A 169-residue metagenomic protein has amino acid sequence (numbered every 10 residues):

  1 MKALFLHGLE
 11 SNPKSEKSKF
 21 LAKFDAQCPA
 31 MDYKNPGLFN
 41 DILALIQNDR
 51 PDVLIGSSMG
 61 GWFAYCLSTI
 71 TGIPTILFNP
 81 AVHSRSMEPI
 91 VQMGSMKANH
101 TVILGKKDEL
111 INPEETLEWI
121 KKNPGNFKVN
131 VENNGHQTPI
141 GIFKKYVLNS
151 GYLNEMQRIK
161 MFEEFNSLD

Functional and structural regions predicted by a protein language model:
M1-D49: Active-site catalytic motif of lipid deacylating hydrolases and related acyltransferases
S11-N12, K106-I111, H136-Q137: Acidic catalytic loop of the alpha/beta-hydrolase fold
K17-S18, I90, N112-K121, F143: Short alpha-helix in the alpha/beta-hydrolase fold that links the catalytic acid
I55-A64: Gly/Ala-rich beta-loop-alpha elbow adjacent to hydrolase catalytic centers
G72-S84: A conserved short beta-strand
V91-A98, K121-P124: Short, conserved loop/helix-junction motifs that constitute active-site signature segments in enzyme catalytic cores
M96, V102-L104, D108: Short beta-strand/loop motif that positions the catalytic acidic residue of the alpha/beta-hydrolase fold
N133-K144: Catalytic histidine-centered segment of alpha/beta-hydrolase-like enzymes
